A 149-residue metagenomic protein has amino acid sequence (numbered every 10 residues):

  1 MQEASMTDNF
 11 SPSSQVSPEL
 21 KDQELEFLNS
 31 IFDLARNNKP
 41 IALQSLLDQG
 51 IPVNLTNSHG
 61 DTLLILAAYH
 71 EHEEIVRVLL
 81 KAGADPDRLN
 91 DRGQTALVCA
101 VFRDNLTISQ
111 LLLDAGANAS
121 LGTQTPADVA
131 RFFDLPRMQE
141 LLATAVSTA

Functional and structural regions predicted by a protein language model:
A42, E74-I75, T107-I108, R137-L141: Conserved ankyrin/ankyrin-like repeat signature
